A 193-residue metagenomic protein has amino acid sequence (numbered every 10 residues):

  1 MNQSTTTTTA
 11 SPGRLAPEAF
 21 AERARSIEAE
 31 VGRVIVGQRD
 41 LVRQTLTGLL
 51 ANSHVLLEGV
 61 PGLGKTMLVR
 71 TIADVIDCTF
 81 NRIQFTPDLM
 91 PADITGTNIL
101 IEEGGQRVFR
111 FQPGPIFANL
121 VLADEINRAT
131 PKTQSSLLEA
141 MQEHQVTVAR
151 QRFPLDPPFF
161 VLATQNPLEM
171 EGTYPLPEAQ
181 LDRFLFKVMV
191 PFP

Functional and structural regions predicted by a protein language model:
P17-L63: Pre-Walker A (pre-P-loop) alpha-helix and adjacent loop at the N terminus of AAA/AAA+ ATPase modules, a conserved
R43, L50-N52, I76, T95 (+5 more regions): Short loop/turn elements that form and flank the Walker-type P-loop nucleotide-binding site in RecA-like NTPase cores
Q44-T47, L100-L122: Conserved alpha-helical scaffold flanking the Walker A/P-loop in AAA+ ATPase domains
L49-P87: Walker A/P-loop
V55, V121, F159: Conserved beta-strand position immediately N-terminal to the Walker
G59, D124-E125, S136: Walker B catalytic acidic pair
V60, I94, T164: P-loop (Walker A) phosphate-binding loop of NTP-binding proteins
I101-Q106, A129-T133, M141-P193: Canonical AAA+ ATPase core
